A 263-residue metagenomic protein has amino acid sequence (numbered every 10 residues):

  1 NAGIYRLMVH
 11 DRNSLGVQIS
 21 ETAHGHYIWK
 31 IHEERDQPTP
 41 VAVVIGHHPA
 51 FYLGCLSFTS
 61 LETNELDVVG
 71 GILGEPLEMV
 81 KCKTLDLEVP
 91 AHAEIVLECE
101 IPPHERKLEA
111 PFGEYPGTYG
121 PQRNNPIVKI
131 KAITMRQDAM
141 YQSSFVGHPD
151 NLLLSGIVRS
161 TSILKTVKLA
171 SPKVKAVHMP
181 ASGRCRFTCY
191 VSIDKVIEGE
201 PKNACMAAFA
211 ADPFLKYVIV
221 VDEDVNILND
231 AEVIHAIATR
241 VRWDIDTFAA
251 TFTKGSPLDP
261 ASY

Functional and structural regions predicted by a protein language model:
N1-D36, P40-V44: Internal mixed beta-strand/loop scaffold within catalytic domains of large alpha/beta enzymes
H47-Y263: Charged, compositionally biased interaction regions
